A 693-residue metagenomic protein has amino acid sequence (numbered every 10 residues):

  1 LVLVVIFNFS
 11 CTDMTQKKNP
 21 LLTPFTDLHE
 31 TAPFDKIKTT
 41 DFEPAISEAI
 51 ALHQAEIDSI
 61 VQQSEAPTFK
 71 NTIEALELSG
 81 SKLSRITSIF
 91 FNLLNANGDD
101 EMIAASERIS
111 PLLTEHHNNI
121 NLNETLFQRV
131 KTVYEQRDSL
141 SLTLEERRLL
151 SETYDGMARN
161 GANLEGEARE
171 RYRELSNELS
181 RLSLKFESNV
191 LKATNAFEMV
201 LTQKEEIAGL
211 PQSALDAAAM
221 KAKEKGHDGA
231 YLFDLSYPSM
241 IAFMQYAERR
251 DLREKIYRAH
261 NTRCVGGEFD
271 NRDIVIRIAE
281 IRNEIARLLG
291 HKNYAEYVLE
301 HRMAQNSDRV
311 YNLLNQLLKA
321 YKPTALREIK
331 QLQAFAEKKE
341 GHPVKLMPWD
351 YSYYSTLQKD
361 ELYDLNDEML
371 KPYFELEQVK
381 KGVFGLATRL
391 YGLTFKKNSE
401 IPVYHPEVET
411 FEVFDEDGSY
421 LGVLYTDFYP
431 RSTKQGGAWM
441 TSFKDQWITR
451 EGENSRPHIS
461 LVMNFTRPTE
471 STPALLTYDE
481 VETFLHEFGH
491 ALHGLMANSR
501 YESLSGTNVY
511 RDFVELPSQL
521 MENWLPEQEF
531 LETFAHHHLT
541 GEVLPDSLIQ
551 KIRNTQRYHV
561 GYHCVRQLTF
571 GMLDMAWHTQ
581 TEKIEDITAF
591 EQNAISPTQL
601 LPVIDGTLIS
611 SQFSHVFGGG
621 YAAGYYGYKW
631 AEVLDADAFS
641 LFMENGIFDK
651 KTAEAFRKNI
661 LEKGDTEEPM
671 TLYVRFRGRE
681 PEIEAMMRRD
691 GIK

Functional and structural regions predicted by a protein language model:
L1-N8: Bacterial N-terminal signal peptides
T15-I37, E48, A230, E361 (+9 more regions): C-terminal, non-catalytic "cap/extension" segments appended to globular domains
Q16-P211, F642: N-terminal helix-rich structural modules
T26-D41, F90-I109, T132-E174, D234-D273 (+7 more regions): Short His/Asp/Glu-rich catalytic/ion-coordination signatures at enzyme active sites or charged loops
K82-N92, S151, D155, Y351-K359 (+2 more regions): Short, hydrophobic/amphipathic alpha-helical patches that form generic packing surfaces within helical domains
L149, R181, S188, K192-D234 (+7 more regions): Active-site-proximal, well-structured secondary-structure segments within enzyme catalytic domains
T466-L485: Short pre-active-site segment immediately N-terminal to the catalytic Zn-binding motif
